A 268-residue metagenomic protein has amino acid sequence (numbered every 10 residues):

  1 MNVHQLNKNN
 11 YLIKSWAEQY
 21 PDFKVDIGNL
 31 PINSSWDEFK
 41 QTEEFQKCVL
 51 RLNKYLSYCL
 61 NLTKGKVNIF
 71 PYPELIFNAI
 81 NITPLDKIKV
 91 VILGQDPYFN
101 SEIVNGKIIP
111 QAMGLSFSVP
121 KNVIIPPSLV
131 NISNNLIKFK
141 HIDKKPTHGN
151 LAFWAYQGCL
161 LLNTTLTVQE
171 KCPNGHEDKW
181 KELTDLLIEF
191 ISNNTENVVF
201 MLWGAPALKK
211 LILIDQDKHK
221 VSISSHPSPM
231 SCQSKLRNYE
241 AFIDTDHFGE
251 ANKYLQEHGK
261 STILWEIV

Functional and structural regions predicted by a protein language model:
M1-Y20: Sequence termini and other peripheral, non-core segments
Y11, S15-W16, L30, S34 (+6 more regions): A polyanion-binding, active-site-adjacent surface
K218-H226: Short hydrophobic/aromatic-enriched beta-strand-loop microsegments
E257-V268: Charged phosphate-binding loop/patch that engages nucleotide di/tri-phosphates or the phosphate backbone of nucleic
